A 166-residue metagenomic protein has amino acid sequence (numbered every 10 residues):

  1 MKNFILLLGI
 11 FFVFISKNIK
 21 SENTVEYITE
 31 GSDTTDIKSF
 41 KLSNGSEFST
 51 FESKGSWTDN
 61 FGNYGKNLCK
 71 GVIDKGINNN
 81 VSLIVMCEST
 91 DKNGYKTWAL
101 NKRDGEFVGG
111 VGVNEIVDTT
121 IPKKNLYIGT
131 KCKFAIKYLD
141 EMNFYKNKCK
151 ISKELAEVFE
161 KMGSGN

Functional and structural regions predicted by a protein language model:
M1-S21: Classical Sec-dependent N-terminal signal peptides that target proteins to the secretory pathway
I19-N166: Beta-strand-enriched cores of mature, soluble protein domains
